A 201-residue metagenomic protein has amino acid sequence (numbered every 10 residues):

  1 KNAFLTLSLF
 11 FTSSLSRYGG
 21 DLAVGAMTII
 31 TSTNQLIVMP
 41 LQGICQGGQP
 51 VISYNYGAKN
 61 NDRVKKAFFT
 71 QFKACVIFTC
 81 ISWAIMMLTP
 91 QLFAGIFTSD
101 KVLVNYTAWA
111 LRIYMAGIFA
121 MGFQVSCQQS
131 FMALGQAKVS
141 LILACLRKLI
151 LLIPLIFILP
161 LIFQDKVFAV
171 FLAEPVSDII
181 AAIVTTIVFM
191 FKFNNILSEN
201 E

Functional and structural regions predicted by a protein language model:
K1-S16: Signature of the first transmembrane helix
L9, L36-M39, W83, L152-I153 (+1 more regions): Hydrophobic transmembrane alpha-helices of multi-pass small-molecule transporters
L9-S13, A26-P90, M121-S140: Small-residue-rich hydrophobic transmembrane alpha-helices
S14-Q35, K101-A108, Q136, V170-L172: Interfacial/gating helices of multi-pass transporter permease domains
S32-T33, R112, C145-P154: Small-residue-enriched core segments of transmembrane alpha-helices in multipass membrane transport and channel
Q42-Q46, Y114-A133, V139-K148, V170-T186: Short runs within selected transmembrane alpha-helices of multi-pass transporters and secretion channels
I52-G117, L159-E201: Short alpha-helical transmembrane segments in multi-pass integral membrane proteins
V125, L151-P160: Transmembrane alpha-helical segments of integral membrane proteins
